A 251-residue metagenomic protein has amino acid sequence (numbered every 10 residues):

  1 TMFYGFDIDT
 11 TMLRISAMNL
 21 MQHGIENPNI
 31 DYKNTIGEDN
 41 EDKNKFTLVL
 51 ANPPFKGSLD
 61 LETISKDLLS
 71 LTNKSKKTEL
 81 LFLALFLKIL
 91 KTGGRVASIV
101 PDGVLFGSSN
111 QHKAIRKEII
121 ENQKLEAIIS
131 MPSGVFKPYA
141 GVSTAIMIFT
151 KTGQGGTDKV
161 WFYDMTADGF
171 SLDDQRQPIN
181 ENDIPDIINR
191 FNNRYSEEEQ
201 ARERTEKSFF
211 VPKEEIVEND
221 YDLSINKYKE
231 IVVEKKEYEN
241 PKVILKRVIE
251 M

Functional and structural regions predicted by a protein language model:
F3-D7: Conserved SAM-binding motif I beta-strand of class I
L13-I15: Short alpha-helix immediately C-terminal to the canonical SAM-binding loop
L20: Conserved hydrophobic residues forming the short capping helix/wall of the S-adenosyl-L-methionine
I25-T35: Conserved SAM-binding strand-loop segment of SAM-dependent methyltransferases
G37, K43-M251: A conserved structural/catalytic subdomain of Rossmann-like adenosyl-cofactor enzymes
